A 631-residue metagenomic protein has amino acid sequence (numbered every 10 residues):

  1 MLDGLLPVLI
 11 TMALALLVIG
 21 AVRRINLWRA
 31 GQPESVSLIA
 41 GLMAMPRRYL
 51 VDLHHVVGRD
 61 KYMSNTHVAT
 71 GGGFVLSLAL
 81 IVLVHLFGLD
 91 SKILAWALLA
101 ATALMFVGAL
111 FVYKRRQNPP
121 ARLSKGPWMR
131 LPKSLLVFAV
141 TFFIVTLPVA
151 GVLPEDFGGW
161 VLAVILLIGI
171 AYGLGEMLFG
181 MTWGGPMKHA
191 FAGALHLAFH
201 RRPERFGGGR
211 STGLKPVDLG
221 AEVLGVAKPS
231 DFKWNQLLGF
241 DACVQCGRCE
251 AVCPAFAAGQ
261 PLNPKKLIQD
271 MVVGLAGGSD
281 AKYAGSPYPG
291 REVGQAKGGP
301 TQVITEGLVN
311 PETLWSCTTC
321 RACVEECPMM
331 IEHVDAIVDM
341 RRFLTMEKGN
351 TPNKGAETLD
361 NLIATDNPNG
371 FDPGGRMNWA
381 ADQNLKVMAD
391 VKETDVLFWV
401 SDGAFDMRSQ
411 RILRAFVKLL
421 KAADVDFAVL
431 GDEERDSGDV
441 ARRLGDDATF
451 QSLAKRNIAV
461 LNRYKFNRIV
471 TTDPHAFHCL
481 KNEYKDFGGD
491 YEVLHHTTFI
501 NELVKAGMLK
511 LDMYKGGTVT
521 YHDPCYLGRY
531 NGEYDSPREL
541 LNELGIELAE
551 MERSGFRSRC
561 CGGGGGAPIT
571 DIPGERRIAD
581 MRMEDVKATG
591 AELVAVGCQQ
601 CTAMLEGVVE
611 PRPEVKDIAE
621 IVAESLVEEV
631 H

Functional and structural regions predicted by a protein language model:
M1-V226, Q269: Membrane-embedded alpha-helical bundles of multi-pass integral membrane proteins
L2-F111, F232-W234, F240, K266 (+4 more regions): Iron-sulfur-cluster electron-transfer modules
G180-L314: Ferredoxin-type iron-sulfur electron-transfer modules and their immediate structural context
C243-C249, C253, L267, C317-C323 (+6 more regions): Short cysteine clusters
Q260-V272, A336-I337, R341-M346, E575-E584: Short cysteine/histidine-rich metal-coordination sites, predominantly Zn2+-binding motifs
G403-E492, Y526-H631: Cofactor-cradling patches in redox/metallo enzymes
Y491-M508, G545: C-terminal, non-catalytic macromolecule-binding modules
Y521: Hydrophobic alpha-helical positions that pack around
